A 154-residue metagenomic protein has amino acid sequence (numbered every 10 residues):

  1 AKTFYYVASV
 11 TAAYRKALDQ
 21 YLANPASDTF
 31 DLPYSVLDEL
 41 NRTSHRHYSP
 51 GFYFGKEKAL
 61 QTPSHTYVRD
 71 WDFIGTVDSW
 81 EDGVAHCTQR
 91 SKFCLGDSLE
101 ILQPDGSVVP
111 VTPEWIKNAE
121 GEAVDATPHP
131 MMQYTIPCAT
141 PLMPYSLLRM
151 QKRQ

Functional and structural regions predicted by a protein language model:
A1-Q154: Surface-exposed amphipathic alpha-helical tracts and adjacent flexible/coil segments at the periphery of soluble enzymes
